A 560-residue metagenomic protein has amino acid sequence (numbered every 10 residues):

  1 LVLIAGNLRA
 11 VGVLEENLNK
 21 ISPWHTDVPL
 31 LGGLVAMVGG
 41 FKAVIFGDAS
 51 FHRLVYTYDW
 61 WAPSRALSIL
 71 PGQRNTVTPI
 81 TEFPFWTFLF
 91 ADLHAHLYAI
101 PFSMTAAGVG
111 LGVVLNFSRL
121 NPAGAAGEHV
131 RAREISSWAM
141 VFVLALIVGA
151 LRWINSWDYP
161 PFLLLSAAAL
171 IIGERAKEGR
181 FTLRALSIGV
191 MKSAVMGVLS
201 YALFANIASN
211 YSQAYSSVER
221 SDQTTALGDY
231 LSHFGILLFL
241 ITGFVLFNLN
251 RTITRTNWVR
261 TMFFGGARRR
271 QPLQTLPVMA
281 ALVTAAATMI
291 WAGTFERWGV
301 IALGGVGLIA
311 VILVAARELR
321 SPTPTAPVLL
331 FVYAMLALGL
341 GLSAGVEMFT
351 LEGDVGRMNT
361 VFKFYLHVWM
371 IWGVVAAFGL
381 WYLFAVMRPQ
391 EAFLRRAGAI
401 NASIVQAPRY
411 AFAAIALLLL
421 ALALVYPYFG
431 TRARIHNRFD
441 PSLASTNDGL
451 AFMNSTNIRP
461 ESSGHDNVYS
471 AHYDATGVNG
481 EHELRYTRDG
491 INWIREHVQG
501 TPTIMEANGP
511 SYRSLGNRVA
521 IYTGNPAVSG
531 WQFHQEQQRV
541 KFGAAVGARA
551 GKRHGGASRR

Functional and structural regions predicted by a protein language model:
L1, W138, G189-Y201, P277-A285 (+1 more regions): Signature aromatic-anchored transmembrane alpha helix within multi-pass, membrane-resident enzymes that catalyze glycan
V2-L89, Y211, Y215, F429-L443: Aromatic-rich transmembrane-lumenal/periplasmic boundary elements in polytopic membrane proteins
F85, F90-D92, H96, Q213-H233 (+4 more regions): Membrane-helix boundary/interfacial segments in multi-pass membrane proteins
T87-F90, V141-I154, A286-A287: Membrane-interface alpha helices of multi-pass inner-membrane proteins
I100, F162, M358-Y382: Hydrophobic/aromatic-rich transmembrane helices and adjacent perimembrane loops
G110-S136, F162-G197, A214-T225, I241-W258 (+2 more regions): Perimembrane helix-loop-helix junctions
H129-V141, R184-G197, T256-L282, G299-L303 (+2 more regions): Membrane-interfacial loop-to-transmembrane alpha-helix junctions, especially the N-terminal start
P427-R560: Extracytoplasmic
